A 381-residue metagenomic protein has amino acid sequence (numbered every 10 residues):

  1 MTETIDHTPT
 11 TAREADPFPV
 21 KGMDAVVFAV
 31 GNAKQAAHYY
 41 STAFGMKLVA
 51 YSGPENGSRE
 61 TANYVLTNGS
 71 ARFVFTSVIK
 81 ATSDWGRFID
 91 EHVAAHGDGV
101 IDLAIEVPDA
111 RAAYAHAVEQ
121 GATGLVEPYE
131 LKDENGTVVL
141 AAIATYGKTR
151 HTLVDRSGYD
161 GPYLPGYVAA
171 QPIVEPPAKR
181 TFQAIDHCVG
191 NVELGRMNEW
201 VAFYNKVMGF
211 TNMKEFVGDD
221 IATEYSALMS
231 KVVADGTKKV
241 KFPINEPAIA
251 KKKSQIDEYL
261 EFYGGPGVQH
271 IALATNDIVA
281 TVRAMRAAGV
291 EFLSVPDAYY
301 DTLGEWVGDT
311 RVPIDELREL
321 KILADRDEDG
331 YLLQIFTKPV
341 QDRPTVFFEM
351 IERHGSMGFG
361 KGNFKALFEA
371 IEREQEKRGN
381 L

Functional and structural regions predicted by a protein language model:
T2-K34, V100-L103, D160-V201, G264-L273 (+2 more regions): N-terminal beta-strand motif that seeds the catalytic metal site of vicinal oxygen chelate
F18-K21, V27-F73, E119, P128-E134 (+6 more regions): Core segments of cupin and vicinal oxygen chelate
K21-G31, Y64, W85-A115, I143 (+4 more regions): Vicinal oxygen chelate
Y40, V93-V154: Hydrophobic or amphipathic alpha-helical targeting/insertion segments
F75-F88, R150-T181: Short, flexible helix-coil linker/hinge segments at the edges of structured domains or between repeats
T237-E258: Active-site-adjacent "gating/activation" loops or surface patches in catalytic cores
V240-F242, G264-V340, V346-R353: Long compositionally biased, domain-poor regions of proteins
E328-L332, R343-H354, G358-L367, I371-L381: Long, C-terminal catalytic modules of enzymes
